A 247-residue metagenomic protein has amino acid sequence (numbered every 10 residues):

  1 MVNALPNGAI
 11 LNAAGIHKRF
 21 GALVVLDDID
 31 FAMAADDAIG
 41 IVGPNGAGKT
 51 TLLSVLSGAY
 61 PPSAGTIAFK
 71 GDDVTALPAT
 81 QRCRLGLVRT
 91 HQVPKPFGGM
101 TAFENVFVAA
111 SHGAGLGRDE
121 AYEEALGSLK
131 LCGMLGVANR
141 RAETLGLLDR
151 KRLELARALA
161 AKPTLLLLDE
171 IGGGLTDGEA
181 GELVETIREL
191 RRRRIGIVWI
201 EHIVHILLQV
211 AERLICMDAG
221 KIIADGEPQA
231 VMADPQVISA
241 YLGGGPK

Functional and structural regions predicted by a protein language model:
V2-K247: Glycine-rich phosphate-binding loops of nucleotide-dependent enzymes
